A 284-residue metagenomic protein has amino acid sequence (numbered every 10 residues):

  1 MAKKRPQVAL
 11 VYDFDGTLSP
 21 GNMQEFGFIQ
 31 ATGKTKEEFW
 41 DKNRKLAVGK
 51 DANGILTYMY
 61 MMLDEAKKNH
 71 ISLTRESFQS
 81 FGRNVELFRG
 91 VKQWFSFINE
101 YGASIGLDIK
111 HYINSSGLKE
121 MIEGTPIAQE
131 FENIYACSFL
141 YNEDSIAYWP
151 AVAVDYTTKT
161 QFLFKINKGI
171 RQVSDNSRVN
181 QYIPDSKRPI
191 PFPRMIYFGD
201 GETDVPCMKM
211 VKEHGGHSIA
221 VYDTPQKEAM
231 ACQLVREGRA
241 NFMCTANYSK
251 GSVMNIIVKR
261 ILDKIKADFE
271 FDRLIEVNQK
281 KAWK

Functional and structural regions predicted by a protein language model:
M1-A2, F192: Short, basic/aromatic recognition patches
A2-E143, A240: Alpha-helical substrate-recognition element adjacent to the catalytic core
G82, E86-Y112, S116-K284: C-terminal cap/substrate-recognition subdomain and adjoining C-terminal extension of metal-dependent phosphatase-like
